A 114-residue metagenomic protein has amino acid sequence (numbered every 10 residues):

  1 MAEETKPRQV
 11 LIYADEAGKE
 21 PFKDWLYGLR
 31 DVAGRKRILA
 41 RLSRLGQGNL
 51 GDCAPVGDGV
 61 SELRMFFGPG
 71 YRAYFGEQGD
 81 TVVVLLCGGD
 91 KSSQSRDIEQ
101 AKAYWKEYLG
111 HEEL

Functional and structural regions predicted by a protein language model:
M1-G70, G79-V83, D90-L114: Basic, Lys/Arg-enriched alpha-helical interface segments
